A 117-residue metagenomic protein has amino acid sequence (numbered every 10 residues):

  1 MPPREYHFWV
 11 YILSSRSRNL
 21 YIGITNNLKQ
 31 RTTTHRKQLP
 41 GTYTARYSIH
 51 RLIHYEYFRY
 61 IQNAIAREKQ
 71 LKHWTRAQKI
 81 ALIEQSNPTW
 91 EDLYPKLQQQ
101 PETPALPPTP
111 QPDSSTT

Functional and structural regions predicted by a protein language model:
M1-S48, Y55, Q62-K69, S86-P88 (+1 more regions): GIY-YIG nuclease catalytic motif and its immediate N-terminal context
R46, K69-L82: Short arginine-rich
R59-Y60, R76: Short, charged low-complexity linear motifs
